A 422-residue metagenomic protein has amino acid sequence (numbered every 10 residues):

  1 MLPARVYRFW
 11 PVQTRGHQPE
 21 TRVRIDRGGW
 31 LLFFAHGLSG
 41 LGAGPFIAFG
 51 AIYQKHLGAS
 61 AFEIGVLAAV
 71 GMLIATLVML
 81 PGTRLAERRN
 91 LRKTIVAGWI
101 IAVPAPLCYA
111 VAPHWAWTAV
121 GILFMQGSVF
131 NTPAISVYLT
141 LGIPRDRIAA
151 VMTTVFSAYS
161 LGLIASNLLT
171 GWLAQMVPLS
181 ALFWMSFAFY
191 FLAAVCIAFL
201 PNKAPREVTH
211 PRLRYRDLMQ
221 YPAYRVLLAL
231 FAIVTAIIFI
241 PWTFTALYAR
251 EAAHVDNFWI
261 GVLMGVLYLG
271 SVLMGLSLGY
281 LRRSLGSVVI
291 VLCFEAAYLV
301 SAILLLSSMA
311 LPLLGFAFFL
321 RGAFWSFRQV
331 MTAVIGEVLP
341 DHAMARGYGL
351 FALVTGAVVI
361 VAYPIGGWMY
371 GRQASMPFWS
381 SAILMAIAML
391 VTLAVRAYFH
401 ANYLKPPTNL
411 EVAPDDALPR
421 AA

Functional and structural regions predicted by a protein language model:
L2-D26, P201-L228, E411-A421: Juxtamembrane intracellular "pre-TM" segments in multi-pass secondary transporters
P19-M72, R225-L230, T235-A253, I260: Helix-loop boundary and gating motifs at the non-cytosolic
G37, A116-F130, A232, P312-S326: Hydrophobic core of transmembrane alpha-helices in multi-pass small-molecule transporters, especially MFS/SLC-type
A69-G82, G265-S277: Central cavity-lining transmembrane alpha-helices of secondary-active solute carriers, predominantly the Major
V78-N90, A174, M274-G286, Y370: Helix-to-loop junctions at the C-terminal end of transmembrane segments in multipass secondary transporters
K93-L107, F187, V289-I303: Structural signature of the two symmetry-related core transmembrane helices
L123-Y159: Cytoplasmic helix-loop-helix junction between adjacent transmembrane helices in 12-TM secondary transporters
L182-A198, P377-A394: Symmetry-related core transmembrane helices of the 12-TM Major Facilitator Superfamily/SLC fold
